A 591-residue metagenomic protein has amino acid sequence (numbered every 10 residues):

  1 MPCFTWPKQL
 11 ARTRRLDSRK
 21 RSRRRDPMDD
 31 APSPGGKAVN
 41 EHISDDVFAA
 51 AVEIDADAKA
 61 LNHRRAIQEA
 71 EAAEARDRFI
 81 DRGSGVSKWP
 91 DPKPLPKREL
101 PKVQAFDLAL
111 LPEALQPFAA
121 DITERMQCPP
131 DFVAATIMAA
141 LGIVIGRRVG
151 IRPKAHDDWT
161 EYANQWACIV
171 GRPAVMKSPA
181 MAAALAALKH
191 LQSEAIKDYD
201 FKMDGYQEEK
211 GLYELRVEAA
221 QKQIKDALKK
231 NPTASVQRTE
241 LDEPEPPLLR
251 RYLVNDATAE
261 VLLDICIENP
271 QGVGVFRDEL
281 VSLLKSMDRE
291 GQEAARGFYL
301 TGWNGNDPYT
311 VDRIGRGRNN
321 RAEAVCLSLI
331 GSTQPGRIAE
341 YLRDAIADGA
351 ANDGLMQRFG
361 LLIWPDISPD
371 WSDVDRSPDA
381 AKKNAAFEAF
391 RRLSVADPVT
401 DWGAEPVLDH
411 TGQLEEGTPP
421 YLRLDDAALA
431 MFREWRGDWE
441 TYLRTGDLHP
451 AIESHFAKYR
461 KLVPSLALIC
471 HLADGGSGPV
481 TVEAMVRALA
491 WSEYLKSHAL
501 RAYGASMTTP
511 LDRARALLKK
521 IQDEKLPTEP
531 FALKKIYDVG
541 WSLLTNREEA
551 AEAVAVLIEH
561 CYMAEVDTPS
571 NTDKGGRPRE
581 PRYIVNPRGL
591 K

Functional and structural regions predicted by a protein language model:
M1-R76, P464, L468-L472, L489 (+1 more regions): Modules that initiate DNA replication and primer synthesis
L61, R65-K591: Phosphate-handling catalytic cores of nucleic-acid transaction enzymes
